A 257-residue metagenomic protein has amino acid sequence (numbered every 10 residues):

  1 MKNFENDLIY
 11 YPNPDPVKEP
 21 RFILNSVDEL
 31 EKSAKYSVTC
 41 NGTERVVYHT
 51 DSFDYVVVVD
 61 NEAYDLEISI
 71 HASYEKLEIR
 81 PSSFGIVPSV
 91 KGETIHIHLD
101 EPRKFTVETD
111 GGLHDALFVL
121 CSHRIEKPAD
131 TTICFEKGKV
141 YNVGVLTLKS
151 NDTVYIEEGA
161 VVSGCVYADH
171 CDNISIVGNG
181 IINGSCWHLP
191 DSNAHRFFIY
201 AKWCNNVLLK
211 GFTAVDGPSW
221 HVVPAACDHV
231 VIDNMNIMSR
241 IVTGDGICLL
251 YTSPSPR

Functional and structural regions predicted by a protein language model:
K2-P128: Beta-strand-enriched, solvent-exposed domains that form extended recognition/catalytic surfaces
I95-L99, V140-T153, V161-V177, S185-V207 (+2 more regions): Extracellular beta-strand-rich solenoid/capping regions of secreted or surface-exposed proteins that bind or remodel
K127-E136: Disulfide-bonded cysteine-rich modules in secreted/extracellular proteins, activating on the conserved Cys frameworks
N183-G184, D216, S239: Residues in short coils/turns that link rungs of repeat/solenoid architectures in beta-rich domains
A214-G217, V231: Internal alpha/beta core interface subdomains
V242-G244: Beta-propeller and closely related beta-pinwheel folds
Y251-P256: Conserved small/polar residues in nucleotide/adenosyl-binding loops
